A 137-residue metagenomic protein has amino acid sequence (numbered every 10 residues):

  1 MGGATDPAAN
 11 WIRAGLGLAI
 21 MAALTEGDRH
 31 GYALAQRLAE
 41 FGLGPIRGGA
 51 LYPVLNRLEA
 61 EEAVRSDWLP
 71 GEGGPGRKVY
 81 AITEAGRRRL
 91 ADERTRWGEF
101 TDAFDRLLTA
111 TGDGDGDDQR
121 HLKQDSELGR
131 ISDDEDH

Functional and structural regions predicted by a protein language model:
M1-A19, E26, G76, E93 (+1 more regions): Intrinsically disordered, low-complexity serine/threonine- and proline-rich regulatory segments
A8-Y52: N-terminal helix-turn-helix DNA-binding core of bacterial DNA-binding proteins
A22, Q36, N56, A91 (+1 more regions): A cross-family signal for key residues in well-ordered alpha-helices that form functional helical elements
A39, E59-A60: Alpha-helix C-terminal capping/helix-coil junction sites
Y52-E59: Short, hydrophobic-biased segments on the C-terminal half of alpha helices that form "recognition helices"
E61-G74, A81: Beta-hairpin "wing" of winged helix-turn-helix
G76-R94: Basic, amphipathic "hinge/linker" alpha-helix immediately C-terminal to the N-terminal HTH DNA-binding motif
R88-H137: Amphipathic alpha-helical dimerization/coiled-coil segments that flank or bridge DNA-binding/regulatory modules
